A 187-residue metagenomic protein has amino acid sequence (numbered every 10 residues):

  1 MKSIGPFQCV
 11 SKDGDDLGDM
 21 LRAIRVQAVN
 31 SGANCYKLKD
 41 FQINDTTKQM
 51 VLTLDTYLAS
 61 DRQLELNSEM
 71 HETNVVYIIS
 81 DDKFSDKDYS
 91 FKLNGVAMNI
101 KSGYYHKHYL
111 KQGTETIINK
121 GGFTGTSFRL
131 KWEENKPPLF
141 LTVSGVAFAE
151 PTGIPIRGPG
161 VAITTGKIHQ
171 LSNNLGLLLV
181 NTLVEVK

Functional and structural regions predicted by a protein language model:
M1-S11, I78-D82, E115: A structural "domain/chain start" motif
K2-I4, A33, Q49-V51, T73 (+1 more regions): Extracytoplasmic
K2-T46: Short, well-ordered alpha-helical segments
G18, F41, R62-S102, Y109 (+1 more regions): Short loop/turn and low-complexity linker motifs enriched in small/turn-promoting residues
Q27, T116-I117: A generic secondary-structure signal
N34, G113-T116: Exposed beta-strand face motif in extracellular beta-rich ectodomains
T47-Q63: C-terminal edge-of-domain segments
